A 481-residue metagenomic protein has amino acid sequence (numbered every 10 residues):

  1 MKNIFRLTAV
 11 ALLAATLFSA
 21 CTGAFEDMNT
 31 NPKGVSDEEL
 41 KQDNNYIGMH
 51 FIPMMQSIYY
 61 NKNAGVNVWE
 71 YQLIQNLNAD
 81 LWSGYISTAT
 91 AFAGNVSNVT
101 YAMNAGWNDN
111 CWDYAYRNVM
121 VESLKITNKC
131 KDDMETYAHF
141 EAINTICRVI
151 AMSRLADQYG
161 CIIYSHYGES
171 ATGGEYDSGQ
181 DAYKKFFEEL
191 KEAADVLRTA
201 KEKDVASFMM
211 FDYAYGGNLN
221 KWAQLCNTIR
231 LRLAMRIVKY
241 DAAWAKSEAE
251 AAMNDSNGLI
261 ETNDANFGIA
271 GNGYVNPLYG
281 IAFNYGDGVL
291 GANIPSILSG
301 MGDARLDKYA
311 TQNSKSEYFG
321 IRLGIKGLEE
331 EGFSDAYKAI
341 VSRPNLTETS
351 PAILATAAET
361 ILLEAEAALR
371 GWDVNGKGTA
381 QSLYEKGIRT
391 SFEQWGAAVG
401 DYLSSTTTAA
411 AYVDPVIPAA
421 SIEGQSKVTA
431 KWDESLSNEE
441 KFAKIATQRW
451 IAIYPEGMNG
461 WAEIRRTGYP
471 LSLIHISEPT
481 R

Functional and structural regions predicted by a protein language model:
M1-A9: Bacterial N-terminal signal peptides that target proteins for export
L12-A15: Alpha-helical transmembrane segments
C21-S83, K131, S477, R481: Membrane-proximal, proline-rich intrinsically disordered regions
G23-E26, D109, P470: Extracellular glycan-recognition regions
T30-P32, V341-S342, S421-S426: Short acidic (Asp/Glu) and glycine-rich catalytic loops that position anionic groups and cofactors
K41-N45, S87-G400, S435-A443, Q448: Structured, solvent-exposed acidic/aromatic patches
F392, G396-L473, S477, R481: C-terminal functional modules
